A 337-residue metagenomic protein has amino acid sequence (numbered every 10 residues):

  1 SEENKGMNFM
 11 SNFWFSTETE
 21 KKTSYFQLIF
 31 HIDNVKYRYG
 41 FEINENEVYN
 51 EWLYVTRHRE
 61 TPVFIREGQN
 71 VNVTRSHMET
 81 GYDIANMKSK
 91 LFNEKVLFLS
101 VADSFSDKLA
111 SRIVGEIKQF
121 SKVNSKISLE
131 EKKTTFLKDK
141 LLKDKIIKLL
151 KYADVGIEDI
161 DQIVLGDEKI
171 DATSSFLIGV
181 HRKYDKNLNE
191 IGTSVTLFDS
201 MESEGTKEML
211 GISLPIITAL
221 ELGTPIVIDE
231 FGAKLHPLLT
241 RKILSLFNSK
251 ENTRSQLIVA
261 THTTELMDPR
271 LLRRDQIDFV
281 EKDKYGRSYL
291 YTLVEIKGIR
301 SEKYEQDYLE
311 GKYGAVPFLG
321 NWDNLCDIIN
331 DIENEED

Functional and structural regions predicted by a protein language model:
S1-F13, M209-P215, S245-L246, A260: Phosphate-binding glycine-rich loops of NTP-binding sites
S1-M7, L220-E221, K250-T253: Post-Walker A helix-loop "phosphate-sensing" segment adjacent to the P-loop in P-loop NTPases
S1-R38, N44-V48: Conserved P-loop NTP-binding catalytic core
K36, P225-I226: Hydrophobic "anchor" residues on beta-strands that sit immediately upstream of conserved functional sites
K36-D167: Electropositive, glycine-dotted interaction segments that contact anionic polymers or phosphate-rich ligands
K169-I217, E221, P225, F231-L235: Conserved ABC ATPase signature
H236-R241: Short alpha-helix of the ABC ATPase nucleotide-binding domain corresponding to the H-loop/switch region
K242-D337: C-terminal lobe/lid and adjacent interdomain/linker elements of RecA-like ASCE P-loop ATPase modules
